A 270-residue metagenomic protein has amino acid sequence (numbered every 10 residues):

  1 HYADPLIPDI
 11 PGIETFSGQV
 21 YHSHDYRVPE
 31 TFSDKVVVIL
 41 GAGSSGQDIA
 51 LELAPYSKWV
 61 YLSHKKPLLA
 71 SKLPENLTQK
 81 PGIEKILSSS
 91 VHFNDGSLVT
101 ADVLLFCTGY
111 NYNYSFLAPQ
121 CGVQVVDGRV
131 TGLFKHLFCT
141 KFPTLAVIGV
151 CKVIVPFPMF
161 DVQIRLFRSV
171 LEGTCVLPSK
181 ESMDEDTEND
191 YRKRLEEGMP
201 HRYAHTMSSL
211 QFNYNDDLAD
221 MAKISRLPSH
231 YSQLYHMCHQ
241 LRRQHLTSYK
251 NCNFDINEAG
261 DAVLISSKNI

Functional and structural regions predicted by a protein language model:
H1-A3, Y26, S44, P67-L68 (+4 more regions): Conserved beta-strand elements of beta-rich interaction domains across eukaryotes, especially beta-propellers
H1-Y56, Y61-L62, K66, K72-Q79 (+2 more regions): Glycine-rich dinucleotide-binding loop and its adjacent helix/turn
A3, S57, Y61, L68 (+5 more regions): Eukaryotic basic, amphipathic alpha-helical target segments in cytosolic regions
S23-V28, C107-V155: FAD-site-proximal beta/loop scaffold in flavoenzymes
T31-S33, N94-V103: Core beta-strand elements of the Rossmann-like FAD/NAD(P) dinucleotide-binding domain in flavoenzyme oxidoreductases
V38, A50-A54, Y61, E84 (+4 more regions): Amphipathic alpha-helical interaction motifs in eukaryotic regulatory proteins
S90-H92, L218: Short polybasic amphipathic segments
L133, T144-I270: C-terminal, flexible cofactor-proximal segment of oxidoreductases
